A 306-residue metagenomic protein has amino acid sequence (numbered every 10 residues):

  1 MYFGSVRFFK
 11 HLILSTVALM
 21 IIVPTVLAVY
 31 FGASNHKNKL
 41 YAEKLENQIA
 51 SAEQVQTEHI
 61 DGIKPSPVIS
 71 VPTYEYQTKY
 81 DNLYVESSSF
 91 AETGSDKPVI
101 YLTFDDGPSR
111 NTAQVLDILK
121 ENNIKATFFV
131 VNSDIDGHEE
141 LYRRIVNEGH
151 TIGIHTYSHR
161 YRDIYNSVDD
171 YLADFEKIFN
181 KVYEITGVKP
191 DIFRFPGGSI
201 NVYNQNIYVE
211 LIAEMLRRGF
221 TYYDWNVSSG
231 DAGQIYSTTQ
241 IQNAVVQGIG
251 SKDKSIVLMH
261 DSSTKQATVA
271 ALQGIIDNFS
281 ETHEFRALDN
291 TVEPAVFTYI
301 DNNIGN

Functional and structural regions predicted by a protein language model:
Y2-L102, P108-E121, G137-E140, T239 (+2 more regions): N-terminal pre-catalytic segment of deacetylase/amide-hydrolase enzymes
K97-I100, N122-A126, E148-H150, G187-D191 (+2 more regions): Short, well-ordered coil/turn segments that N-cap beta-strands
D105, L119, F128, I152-H155 (+4 more regions): Conserved, mostly hydrophobic/aromatic
S109-R110, I135-E139, I235, K265-V269: Loop/helix-junction capping segments adjacent to catalytic residues or to phosphate/diphosphate-binding pockets
L116-N123, I135-H155, E184, I212-G219 (+1 more regions): Acidic (Asp/Glu)-rich catalytic clusters
A126-S133: A short beta-strand-loop structural module common to alpha/beta enzyme folds
H159-L258, S262-E284, N290-E293, F297-I304: Catalytic domains of cell-wall/extracellular-matrix polysaccharide-remodeling enzymes, centered on de-N-acetylation
